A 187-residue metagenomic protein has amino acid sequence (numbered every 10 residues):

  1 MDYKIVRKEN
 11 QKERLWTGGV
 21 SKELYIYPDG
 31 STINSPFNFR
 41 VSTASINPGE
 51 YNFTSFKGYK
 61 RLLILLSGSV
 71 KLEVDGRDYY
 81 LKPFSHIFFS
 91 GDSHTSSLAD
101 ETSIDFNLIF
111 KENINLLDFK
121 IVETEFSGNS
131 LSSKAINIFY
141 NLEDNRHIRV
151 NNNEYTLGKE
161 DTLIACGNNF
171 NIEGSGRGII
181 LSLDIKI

Functional and structural regions predicted by a protein language model:
M1-I187: Jelly-roll (double-stranded beta-helix
